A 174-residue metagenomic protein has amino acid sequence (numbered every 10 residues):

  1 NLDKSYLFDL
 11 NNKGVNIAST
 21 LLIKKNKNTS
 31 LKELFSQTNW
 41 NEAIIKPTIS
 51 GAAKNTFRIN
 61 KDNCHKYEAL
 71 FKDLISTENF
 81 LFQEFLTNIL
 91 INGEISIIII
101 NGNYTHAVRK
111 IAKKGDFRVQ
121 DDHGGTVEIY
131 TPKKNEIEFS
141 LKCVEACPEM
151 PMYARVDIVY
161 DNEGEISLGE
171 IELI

Functional and structural regions predicted by a protein language model:
N1-T29, E33: Conserved N-proximal alpha/beta basic substrate-recognition cap immediately N-terminal to, or forming the N-lobe
V15-N16, N39, A146-M152: Short secondary-structure junctions
A18, K54, G93-I95, A154-V156 (+1 more regions): Change "...and in nucleic-acid phosphodiester-cleaving endonucleases..." to "...and in nucleic-acid processing enzymes
L31-I44: Acidic/histidine-enriched active-site and ligand-binding environments that engage anionic O-linkages
E42-I45, F80-E84, Y153-D157: A short linear hydrophobic-aromatic micro-motif
A43, I98, T105-H106, A154 (+1 more regions): Protein kinase-like catalytic core scaffold
K54-V144, P148: Phosphate-binding site of ATP-dependent enzymes
P148-I174: Conserved metal-phosphate-binding beta-hairpin within the catalytic cores of diverse ATP-dependent phosphoryl-transfer
